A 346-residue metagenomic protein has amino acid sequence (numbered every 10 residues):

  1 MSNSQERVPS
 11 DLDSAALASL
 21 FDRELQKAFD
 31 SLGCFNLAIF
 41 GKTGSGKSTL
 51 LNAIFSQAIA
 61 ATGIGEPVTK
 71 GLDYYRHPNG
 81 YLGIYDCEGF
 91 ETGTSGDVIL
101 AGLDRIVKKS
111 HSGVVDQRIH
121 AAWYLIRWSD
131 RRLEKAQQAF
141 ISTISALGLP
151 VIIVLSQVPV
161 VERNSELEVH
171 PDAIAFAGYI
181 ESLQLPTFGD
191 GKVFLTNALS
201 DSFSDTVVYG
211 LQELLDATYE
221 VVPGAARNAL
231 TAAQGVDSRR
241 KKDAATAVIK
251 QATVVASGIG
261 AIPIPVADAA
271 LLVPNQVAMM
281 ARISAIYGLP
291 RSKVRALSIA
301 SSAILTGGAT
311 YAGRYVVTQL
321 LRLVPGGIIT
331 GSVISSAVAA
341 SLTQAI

Functional and structural regions predicted by a protein language model:
S2-T92, A281, P290, L342: Conserved G1/Walker A P-loop phosphate-binding module
L12-L17, G33-N36, T196-N197, D201-S257: C-terminal-of-GTPase-core extension/linker across diverse P-loop GTPases
I39, A122-Y124, I153-L155, L195: Structural beta-sheet core signal
P67-V68, Y74-G83, H111-R118, T143-G148: Conserved catalytic network of the ASCE P-loop NTPase/AAA+ motor domain
D86-V98, S112, E134, I153 (+1 more regions): AAA+ P-loop NTPase catalytic core and its hallmark functional loops
T92, S112-Q138, V158-R163: Conserved Switch II/interswitch segment of TRAFAC-class P-loop GTPases
I152, P159-N228: Canonical P-loop GTPase G-domain recognition
K241-A312, Q319-A345: Small-residue-enriched, tightly packed secondary-structure blocks
